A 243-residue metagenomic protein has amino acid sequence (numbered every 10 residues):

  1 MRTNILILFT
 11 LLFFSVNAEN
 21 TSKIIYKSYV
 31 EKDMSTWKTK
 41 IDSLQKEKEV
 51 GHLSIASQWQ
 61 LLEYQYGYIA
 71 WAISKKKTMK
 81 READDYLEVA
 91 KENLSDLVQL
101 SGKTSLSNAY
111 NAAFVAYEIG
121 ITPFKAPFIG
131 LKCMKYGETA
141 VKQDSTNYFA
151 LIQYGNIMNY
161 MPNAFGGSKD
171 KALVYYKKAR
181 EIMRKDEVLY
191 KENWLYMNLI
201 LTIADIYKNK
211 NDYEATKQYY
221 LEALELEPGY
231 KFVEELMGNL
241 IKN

Functional and structural regions predicted by a protein language model:
M1-I24: Bacterial Sec-dependent N-terminal signal peptides
N20-K27, H52-S74, G102-I121, T146-N163 (+1 more regions): Amphipathic alpha-helical repeat scaffolds of TPR domains
K23-W37: Alpha-helical segment of the N-proximal tetratricopeptide repeat
D42-Q45, E88, S95, L131 (+5 more regions): Alpha-solenoid helical repeat scaffolds
Q45-Q60, N93-N108, E138-N147, R180-N193: Flexible helix-coil transition and linker loops at the boundaries of alpha-helical arrays
L189-D205, K231-N243: TPR/TPR-like alpha-solenoid helical repeat scaffolds
